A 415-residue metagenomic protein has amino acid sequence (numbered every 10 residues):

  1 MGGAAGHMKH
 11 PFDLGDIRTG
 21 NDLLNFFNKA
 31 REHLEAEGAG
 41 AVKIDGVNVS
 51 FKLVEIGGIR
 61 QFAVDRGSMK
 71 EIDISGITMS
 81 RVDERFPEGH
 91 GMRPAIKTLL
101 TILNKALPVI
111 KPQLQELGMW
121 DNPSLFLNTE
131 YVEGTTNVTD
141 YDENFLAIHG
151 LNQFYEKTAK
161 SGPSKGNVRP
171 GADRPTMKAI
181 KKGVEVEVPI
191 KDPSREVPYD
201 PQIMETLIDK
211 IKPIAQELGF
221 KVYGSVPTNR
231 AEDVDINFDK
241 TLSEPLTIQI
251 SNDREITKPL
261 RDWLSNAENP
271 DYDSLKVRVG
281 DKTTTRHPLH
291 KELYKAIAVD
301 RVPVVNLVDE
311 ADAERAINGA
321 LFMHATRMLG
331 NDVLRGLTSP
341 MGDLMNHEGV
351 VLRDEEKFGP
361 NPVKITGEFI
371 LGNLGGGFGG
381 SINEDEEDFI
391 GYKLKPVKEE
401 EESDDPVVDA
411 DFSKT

Functional and structural regions predicted by a protein language model:
M1, K398-T415: Intrinsically disordered, compositionally biased, charge-dense segments
G2-N48, K52-E400: Core nucleotide-handling region used for phosphoryl-transfer chemistry
